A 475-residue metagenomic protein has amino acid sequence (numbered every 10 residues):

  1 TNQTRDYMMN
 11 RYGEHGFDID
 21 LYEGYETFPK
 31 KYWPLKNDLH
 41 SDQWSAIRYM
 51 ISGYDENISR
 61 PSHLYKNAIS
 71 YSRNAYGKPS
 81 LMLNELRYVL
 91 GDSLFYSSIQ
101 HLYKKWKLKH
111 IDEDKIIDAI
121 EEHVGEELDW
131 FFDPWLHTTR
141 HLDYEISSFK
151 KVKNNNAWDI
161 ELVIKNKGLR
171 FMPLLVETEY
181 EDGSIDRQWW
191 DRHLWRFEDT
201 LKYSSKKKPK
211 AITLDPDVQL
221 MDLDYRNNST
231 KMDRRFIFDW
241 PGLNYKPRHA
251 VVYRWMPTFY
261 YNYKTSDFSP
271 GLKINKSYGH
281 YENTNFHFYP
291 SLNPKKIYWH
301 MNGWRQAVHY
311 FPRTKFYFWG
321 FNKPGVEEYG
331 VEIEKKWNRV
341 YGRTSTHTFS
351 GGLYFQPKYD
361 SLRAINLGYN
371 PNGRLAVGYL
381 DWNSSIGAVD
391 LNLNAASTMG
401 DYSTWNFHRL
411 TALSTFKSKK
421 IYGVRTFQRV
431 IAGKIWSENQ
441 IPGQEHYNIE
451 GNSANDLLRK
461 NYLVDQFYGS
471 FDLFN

Functional and structural regions predicted by a protein language model:
T1-V163, F171, E181-S184, I212: Hydrophobic alpha-helical and helix-loop surface patches within well-folded domains that function as non-catalytic
D92, E127, A250-V252, Y281-N283 (+4 more regions): Strand-connecting loop/turn motifs
Q100-K107, I117-I120, F288-L292, W319-F321 (+1 more regions): Conserved short loop/turn motifs at secondary-structure junctions
S147-K153, P257-Y261, L353: Short amphipathic beta-strand and strand-loop transition segments with alternating hydrophobic
M172, D182, T200-S204, D215-F318 (+3 more regions): Outer-membrane beta-barrel initiation region
P173-L201: Solvent-exposed beta-strand/loop surfaces of large extracellular or lumenal domains
K206-K210: Noncatalytic modules at the cell exterior or secretory-pathway interfaces, chiefly beta-strand-rich lectin/adhesion
K315-G320, G330-E334, T346-G352, Y359-N475: C-terminal outer-membrane beta-barrel translocator/porin domains of Gram-negative envelope proteins and their
